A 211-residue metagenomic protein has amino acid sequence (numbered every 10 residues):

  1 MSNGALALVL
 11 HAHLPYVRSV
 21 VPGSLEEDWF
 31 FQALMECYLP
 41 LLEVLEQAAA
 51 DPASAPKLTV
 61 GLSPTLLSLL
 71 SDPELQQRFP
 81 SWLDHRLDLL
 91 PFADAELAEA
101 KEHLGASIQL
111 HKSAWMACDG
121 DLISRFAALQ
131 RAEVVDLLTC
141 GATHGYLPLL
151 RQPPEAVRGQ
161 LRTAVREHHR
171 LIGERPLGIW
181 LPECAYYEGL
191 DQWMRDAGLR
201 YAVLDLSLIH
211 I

Functional and structural regions predicted by a protein language model:
M1-S54, L69-A106, A114-A117, I123: N-terminal regions that are enriched for targeting/export leaders and immediately downstream pro/stem segments
A5-V9, C118-G141, P148-L150, P154: Conserved oxyanion/phosphate-binding beta-strand-loop segments in alpha/beta enzyme cores
A5-V9, K57-G61, D136-T139, G178 (+1 more regions): Structural preference for beta-strand elements that scaffold enzyme active sites
P15-R18, L66-S71, G145-L149, Y186-L190: Short catalytic/ligand-binding loop motif for oxyanion handling, primarily in non-cytosolic enzymes, centered on
G61-L66, G141-T143, G178-Y187: Short, solvent-exposed turn/loop segments enriched in Gly/Ser/Thr/Pro and often Arg
P154-L181: CE4/NodB-like, metal-dependent polysaccharide N-deacetylase domain that modifies extracellular/periplasmic N-acetylated
Q192-M194: Hydrophobic, small-residue-rich alpha-helical packing segments that form membrane-like cores
I209-I211: Conserved small/polar residues in nucleotide/adenosyl-binding loops
